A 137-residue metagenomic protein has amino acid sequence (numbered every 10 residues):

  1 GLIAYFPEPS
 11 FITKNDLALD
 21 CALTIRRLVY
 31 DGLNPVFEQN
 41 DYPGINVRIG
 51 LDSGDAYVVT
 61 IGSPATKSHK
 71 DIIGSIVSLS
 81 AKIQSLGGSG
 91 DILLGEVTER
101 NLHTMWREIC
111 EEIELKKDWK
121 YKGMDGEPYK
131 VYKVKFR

Functional and structural regions predicted by a protein language model:
G1-K14, L33-I73: Catalytic core of nucleotidyl cyclases, primarily class III adenylyl/guanylyl cyclases
C21-A22: Short amphipathic C-terminal alpha-helix that caps PH/PH-like domains
I25: Serine endopeptidase catalytic core focused on the charge-relay Asp
L28, G32, L86-S89: Conserved, well-folded catalytic cores of nucleic-acid-processing and energy-transducing macromolecular machines
V29-V36, M105, I109: Solvent-exposed amphipathic alpha-helical surface segments
D52, S75-R100: Catalytic/regulatory signature loops of cyclic-dinucleotide turnover enzymes and related class III nucleotidyl cyclases
S89-R137: Intrinsically disordered, glycine/charged-rich C-terminal tails and inter-domain linkers that flank nucleotidyl cyclase
